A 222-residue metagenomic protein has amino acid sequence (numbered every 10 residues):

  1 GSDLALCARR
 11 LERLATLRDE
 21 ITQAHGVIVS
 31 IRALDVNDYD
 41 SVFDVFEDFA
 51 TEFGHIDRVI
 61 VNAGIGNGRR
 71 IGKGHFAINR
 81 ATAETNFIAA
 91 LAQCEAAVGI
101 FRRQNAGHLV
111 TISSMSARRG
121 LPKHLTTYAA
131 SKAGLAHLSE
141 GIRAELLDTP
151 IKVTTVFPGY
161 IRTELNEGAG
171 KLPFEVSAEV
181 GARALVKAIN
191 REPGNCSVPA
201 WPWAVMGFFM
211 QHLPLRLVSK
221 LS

Functional and structural regions predicted by a protein language model:
S2-T16: Conserved glycine-rich Rossmann-like NAD(P)H-binding loop of the short-chain dehydrogenase/reductase
L11-E12, A33-D44, F76: The beta1-alpha1 cofactor-binding region of Rossmann-like NAD(H)/NADP(H)-dependent oxidoreductases
N62-N67: Conserved NAD(P)H cofactor-binding loop of Rossmann-fold oxidoreductase domains
R70-A83: Substrate-binding pocket helix/loop in short-chain dehydrogenase/reductase
C94, S131: Active-site helix of classical SDR
S114: Residue(s) in the substrate-gating loop at a strand-loop-helix junction that position the organic substrate next
D148, T155, G170-F208: C-terminal helical subdomain
